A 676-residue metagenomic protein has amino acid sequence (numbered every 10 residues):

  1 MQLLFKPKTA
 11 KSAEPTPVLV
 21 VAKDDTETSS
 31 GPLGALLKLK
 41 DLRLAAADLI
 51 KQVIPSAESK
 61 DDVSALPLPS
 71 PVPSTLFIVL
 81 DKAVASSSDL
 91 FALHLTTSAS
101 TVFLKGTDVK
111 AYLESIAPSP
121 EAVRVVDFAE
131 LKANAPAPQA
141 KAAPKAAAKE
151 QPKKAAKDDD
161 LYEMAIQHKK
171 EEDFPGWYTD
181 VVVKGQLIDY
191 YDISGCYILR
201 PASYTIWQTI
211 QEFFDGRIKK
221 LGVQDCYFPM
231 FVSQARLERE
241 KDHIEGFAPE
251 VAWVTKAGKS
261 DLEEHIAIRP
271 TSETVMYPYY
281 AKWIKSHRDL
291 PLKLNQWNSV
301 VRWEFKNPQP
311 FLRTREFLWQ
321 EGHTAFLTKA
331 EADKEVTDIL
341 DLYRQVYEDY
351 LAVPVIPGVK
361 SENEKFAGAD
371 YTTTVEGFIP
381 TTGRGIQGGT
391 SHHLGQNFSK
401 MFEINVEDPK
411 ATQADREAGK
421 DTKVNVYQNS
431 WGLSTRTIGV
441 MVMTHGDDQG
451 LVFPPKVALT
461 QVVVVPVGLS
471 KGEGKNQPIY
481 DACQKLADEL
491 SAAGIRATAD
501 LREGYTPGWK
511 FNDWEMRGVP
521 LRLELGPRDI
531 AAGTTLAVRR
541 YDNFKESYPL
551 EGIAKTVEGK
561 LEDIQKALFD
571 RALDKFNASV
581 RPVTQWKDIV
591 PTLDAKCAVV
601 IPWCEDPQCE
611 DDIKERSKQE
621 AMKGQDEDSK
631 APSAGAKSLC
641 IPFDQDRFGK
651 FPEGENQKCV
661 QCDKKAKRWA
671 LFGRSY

Functional and structural regions predicted by a protein language model:
M1-Y676: NTP/phosphate- and nucleic-acid-binding module
